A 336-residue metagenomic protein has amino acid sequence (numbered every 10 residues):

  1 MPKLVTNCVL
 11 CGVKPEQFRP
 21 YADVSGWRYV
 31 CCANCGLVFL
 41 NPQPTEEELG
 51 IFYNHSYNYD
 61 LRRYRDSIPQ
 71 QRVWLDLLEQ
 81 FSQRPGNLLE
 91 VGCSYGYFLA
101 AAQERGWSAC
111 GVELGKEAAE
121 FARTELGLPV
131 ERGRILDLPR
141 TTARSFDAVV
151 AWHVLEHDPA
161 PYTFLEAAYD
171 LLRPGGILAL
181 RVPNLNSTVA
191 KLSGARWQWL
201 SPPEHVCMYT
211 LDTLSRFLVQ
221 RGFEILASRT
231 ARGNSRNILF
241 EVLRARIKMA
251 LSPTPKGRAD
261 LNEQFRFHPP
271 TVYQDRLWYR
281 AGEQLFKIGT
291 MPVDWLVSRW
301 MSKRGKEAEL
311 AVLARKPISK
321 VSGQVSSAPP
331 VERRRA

Functional and structural regions predicted by a protein language model:
M1-W152, P161-A167, T230, G257-F267 (+3 more regions): Conserved N-terminal segment of class I S-adenosyl-L-methionine
V9-Q17, D212-T230, G289: A SAM-dependent methyltransferase catalytic signature shared across enzymes that methylate proteins
D23-S25, L226-V272: Conserved catalytic loop of SAM-dependent methyltransferase domains
W152-P159, R181, E204: Short catalytic micro-motifs in class I SAM-dependent methyltransferases
L172-L178: Short glycine-dipeptide loop
L180-C207, D212-V219, G233, I238-V242: Short, glycine-/aromatic-enriched active-site segment of Class I SAM-dependent methyltransferases
W278-L296: A hydrophobic membrane-anchoring feature enriched in long, contiguous, low-charge segments that mark signal-anchor
